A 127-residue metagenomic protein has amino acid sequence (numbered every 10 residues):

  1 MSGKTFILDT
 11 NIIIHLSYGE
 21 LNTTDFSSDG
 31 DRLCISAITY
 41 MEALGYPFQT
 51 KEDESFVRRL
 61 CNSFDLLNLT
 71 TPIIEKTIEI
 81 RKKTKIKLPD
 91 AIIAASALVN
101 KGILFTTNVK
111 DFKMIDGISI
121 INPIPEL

Functional and structural regions predicted by a protein language model:
M1-I35, G45-R58, L127: Short, well-structured N-terminal submotif of metal-dependent ribonuclease cores
M1-K4, V99-L127: Acidic, PIN/NYN-like endoribonuclease modules and their adjacent C-terminal/linker elements
I12-I13, T39, I73, I92-I93 (+1 more regions): Alpha-helix capping/helix-boundary segments
D29, N62, I115-D116: Short, structured coil segments at secondary-structure junctions
L60-K83: Acidic catalytic patch
L88-I103: Acidic, metal-associated active-site segment
